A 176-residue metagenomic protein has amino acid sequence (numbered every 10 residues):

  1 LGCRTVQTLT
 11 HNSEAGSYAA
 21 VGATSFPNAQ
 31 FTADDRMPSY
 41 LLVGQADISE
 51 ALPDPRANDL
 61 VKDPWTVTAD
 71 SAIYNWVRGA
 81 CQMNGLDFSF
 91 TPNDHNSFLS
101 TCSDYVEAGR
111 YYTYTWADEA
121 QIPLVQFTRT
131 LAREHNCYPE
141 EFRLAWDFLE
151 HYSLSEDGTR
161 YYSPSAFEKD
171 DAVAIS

Functional and structural regions predicted by a protein language model:
L1: Mobile, glycine-rich extracellular loop/lid and propeptide segments that shape or gate substrate/ligand access
R4-I122, E134-H135: The feature captures the conserved acid-bearing segment of alpha/beta-hydrolase catalytic domains
L9, Y18, T128, F148-H151 (+1 more regions): Compositionally biased, intrinsically disordered low-complexity segments
Q121-S155: Extracellular low-complexity, Gly/Ser/Thr-rich intrinsically disordered linkers and protease-sensitive activation/hinge
E141-S176: Catalytic active-site module of serine/aspartate enzymes centered on a nucleophile-bearing elbow/loop
